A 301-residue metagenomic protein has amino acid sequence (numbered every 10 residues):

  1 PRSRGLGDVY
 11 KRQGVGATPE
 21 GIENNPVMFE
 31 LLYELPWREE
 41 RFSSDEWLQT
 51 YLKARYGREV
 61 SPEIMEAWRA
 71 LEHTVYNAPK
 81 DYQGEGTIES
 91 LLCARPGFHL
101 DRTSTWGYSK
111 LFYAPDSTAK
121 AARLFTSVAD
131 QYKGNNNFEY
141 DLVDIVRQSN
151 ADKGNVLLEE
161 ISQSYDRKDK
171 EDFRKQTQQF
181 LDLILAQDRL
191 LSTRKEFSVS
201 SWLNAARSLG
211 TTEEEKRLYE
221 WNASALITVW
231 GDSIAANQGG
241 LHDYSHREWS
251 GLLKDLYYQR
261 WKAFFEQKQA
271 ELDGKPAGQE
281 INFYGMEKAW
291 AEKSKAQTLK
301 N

Functional and structural regions predicted by a protein language model:
P1-L6, Y10: Single conserved hydrophobic/aromatic residue that forms the stacking wall/gate of nucleotide- or nucleobase-binding
G14-A17: Structural recognition of the beta-strand scaffold that forms the well-ordered cores of secreted hydrolase catalytic
P19, E23, R41-Q297: C-terminal non-catalytic alpha-helical accessory regions
N24-Y33: Histidine/acidic-residue-rich catalytic or RNA/ligand-binding cores of hydrolases and nuclease-related proteins
